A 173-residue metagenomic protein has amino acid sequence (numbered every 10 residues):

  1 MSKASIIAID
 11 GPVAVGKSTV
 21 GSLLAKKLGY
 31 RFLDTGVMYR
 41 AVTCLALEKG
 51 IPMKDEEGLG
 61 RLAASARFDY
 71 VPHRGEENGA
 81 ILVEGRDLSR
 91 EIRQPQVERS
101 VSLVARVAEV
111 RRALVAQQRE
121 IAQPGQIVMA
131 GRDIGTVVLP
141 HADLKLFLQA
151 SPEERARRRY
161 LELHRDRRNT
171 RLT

Functional and structural regions predicted by a protein language model:
M1-A4: Phosphate-binding P-loop
I7-I9: Hydrophobic anchor at the beta1->P-loop junction of P-loop NTPases
V13: The conserved Walker
K17: Conserved lysine of the Walker
V20: Hydrophobic positions on the alpha1 helix immediately C-terminal to the Walker A/P-loop
A25-T35, E48-P52: Post-Walker A helix-loop "phosphate-sensing" segment adjacent to the P-loop in P-loop NTPases
M38-Q126, V138, E153, R157 (+2 more regions): ATP-dependent small-molecule kinase phosphotransfer cores that center on conserved nucleotide phosphate-binding segments
D87, I127, D143-F147: Short, well-ordered beta-strand core segments
